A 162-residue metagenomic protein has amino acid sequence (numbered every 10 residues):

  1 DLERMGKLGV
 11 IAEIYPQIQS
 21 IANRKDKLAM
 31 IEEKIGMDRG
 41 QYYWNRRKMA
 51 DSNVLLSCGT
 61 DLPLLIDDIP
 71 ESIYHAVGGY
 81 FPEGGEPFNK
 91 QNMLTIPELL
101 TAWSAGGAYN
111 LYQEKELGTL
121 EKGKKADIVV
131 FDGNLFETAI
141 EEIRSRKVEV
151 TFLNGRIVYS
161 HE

Functional and structural regions predicted by a protein language model:
E3-V10, I14-E137, E141, R146-N154: His/Asp/Glu-enriched, well-ordered alpha-helical/loop segment that forms or immediately abuts the divalent-metal
